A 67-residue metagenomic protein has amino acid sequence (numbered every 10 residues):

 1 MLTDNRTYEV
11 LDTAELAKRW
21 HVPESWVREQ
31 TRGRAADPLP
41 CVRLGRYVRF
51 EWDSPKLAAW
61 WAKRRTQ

Functional and structural regions predicted by a protein language model:
M1-Q30: Polyanion-binding surface elements
M1-R6, A58-A59, T66-Q67: Short, low-complexity, charged/polar intrinsically disordered tails
A14, A36-R65: Short helix-start
